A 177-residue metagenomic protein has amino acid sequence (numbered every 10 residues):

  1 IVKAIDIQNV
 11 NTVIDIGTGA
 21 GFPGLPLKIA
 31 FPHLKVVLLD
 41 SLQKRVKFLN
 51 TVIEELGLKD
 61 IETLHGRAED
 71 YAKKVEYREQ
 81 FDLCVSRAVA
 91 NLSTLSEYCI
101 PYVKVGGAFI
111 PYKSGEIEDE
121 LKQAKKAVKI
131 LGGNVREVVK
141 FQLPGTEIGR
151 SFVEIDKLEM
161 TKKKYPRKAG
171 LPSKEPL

Functional and structural regions predicted by a protein language model:
I1-A90, S96-E97: Conserved SAM/SAH cofactor-binding pocket of Class I
L27, K113, I155: Residue-level signal for inorganic ion chemistry
F31, V103-V105: Helix-to-beta-strand junctions that scaffold the AdoMet/dcAdoMet cofactor pocket in Class I SAM-dependent enzymes
R45-K47, I117, L121: Short alpha-helix immediately C-terminal to the canonical SAM-binding loop
E69, S114-E118, L143: Short "lid" loop at the C-terminus of a central beta-strand within the Rossmann-like core of SAM-dependent
G106-E116: Conserved beta-strand signature within the Rossmann-like core of class I S-adenosyl-L-methionine
K122-L177: SAM/dcSAM-binding transferase cores
